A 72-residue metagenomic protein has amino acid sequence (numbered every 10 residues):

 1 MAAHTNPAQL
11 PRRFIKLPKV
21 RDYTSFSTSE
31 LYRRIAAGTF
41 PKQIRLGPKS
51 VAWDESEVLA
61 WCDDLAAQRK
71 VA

Functional and structural regions predicted by a protein language model:
M1-A2, A72: Gram-negative outer-membrane beta-barrel domains
A2-A37, S56-A67: Polyanion-binding surface elements
A37-Q43: Short, solvent-exposed alpha-helical "recognition" segments
K42, R69-A72: Secondary-structure transition/capping residues
I44-K49: Short Lys/Arg-enriched helix C-cap and helix-to-coil transition segments that create basic nucleic-acid-contact patches
S50-D54: Minor-groove-contacting beta-hairpin "wing" of winged helix-turn-helix DNA-binding domains
